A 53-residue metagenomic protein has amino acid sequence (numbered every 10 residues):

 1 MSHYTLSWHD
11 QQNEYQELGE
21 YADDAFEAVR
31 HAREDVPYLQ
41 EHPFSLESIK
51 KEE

Functional and structural regions predicted by a protein language model:
M1-Q16: Short aromatic-glycine-(Arg/Gly/Cys) micro-motifs in beta-strand/loop hairpins
Y4-L6, A28, A32, L46-I49: Hydrophobic beta-strand residues in large extracellular and virion-surface proteins
N13-E27: A short, exposed loop/beta-hairpin motif centered on an aromatic-Gly-Thr core
Y15, E34-E53: Short, mixed-charge low-complexity intrinsically disordered segments
D23-Y38: A short, compositionally biased N-terminal segment around positions ~18-40 that is enriched in charged/polar residues
